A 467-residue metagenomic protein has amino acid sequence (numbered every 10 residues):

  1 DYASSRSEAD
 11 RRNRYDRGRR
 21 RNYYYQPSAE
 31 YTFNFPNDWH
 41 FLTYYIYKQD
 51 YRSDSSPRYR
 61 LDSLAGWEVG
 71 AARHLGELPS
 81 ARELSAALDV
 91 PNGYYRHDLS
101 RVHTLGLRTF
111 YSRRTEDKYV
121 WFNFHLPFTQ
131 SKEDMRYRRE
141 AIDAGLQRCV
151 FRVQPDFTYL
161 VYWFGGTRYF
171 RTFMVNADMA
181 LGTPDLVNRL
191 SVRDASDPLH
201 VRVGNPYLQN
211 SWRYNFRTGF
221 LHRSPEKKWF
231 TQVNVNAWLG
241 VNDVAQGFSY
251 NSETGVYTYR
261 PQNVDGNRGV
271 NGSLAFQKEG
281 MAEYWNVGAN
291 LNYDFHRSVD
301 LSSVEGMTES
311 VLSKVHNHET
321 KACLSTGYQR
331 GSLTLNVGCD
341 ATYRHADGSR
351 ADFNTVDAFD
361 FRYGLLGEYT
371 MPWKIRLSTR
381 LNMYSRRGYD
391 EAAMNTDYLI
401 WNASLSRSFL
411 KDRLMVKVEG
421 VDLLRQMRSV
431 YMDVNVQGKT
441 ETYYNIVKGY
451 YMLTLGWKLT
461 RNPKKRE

Functional and structural regions predicted by a protein language model:
D1-E467: Primarily recognizes Gram-negative and organellar outer-membrane beta-barrels
